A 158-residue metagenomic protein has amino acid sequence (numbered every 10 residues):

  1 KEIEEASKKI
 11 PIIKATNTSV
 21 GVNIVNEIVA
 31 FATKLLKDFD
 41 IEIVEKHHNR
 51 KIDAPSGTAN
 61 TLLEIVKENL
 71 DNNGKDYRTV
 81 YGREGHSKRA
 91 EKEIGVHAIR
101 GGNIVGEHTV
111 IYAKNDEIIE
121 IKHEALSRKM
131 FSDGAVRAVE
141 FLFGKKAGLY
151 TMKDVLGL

Functional and structural regions predicted by a protein language model:
K1, N17-T18, K46-H48: Short, ordered loop/turn segments at secondary-structure junctions
K1-I13, N23, E27-A32: Rossmann-fold NAD(P)-binding glycine/threonine-rich loop
E4, T18, V29, S56 (+1 more regions): Hydrophobic alpha-helical segments
I12-A15, I43: General beta-strand structural signal in soluble alpha/beta enzymes
T16, I24, H123: Small/polar loops that bind or transfer phosphate-bearing groups
K37-L158: C-terminal substrate-binding/catalytic lobe of Rossmann-fold NAD(P)-dependent oxidoreductases
